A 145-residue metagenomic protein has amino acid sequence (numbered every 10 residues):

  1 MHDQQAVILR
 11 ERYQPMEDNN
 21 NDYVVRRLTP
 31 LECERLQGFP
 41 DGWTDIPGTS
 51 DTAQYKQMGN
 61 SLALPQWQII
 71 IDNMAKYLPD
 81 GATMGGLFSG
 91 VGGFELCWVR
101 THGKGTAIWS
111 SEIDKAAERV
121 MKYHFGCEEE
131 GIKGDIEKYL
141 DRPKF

Functional and structural regions predicted by a protein language model:
M1-T83, R100-T101, I113-A116: Class I SAM-dependent DNA methyltransferase catalytic core with a primary bias toward cytosine-5 DNMT/HhaI-like enzymes
N73, L78-F145: Core alpha/beta nucleotide-donor-binding catalytic domains of modification enzymes
